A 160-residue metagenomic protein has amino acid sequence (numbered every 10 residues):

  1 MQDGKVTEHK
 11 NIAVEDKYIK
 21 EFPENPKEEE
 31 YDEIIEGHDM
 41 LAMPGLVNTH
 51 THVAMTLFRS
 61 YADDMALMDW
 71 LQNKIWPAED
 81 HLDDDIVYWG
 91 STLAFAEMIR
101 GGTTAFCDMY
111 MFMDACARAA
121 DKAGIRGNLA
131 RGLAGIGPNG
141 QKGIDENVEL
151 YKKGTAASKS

Functional and structural regions predicted by a protein language model:
M1-E30, M40-L41: N-terminal metal-binding scaffold of metallo-dependent hydrolase/deaminase domains
E28-D69, N73, T92, I99-R100: Replace "His-x-His-based motif
K74-Y88: Active-site mouth loops of central-metabolism enzymes
I86-L93, E146: A non-catalytic, amphipathic alpha-helix used as a structural packing/dimerization or gating element in enzyme scaffolds
A96-T104, K159-S160: Short, surface-exposed connector motifs at secondary-structure boundaries
T104-A105, R126: Short acidic/polar active-site loop segments enriched in Thr and Asp
F106-C116: Divalent-metal (often Zn2+) His-rich catalytic cores of metallo-beta-lactamase-fold enzymes
A115-S160: Metal-coordinating catalytic core of metallo-dependent amide/deamination hydrolases
